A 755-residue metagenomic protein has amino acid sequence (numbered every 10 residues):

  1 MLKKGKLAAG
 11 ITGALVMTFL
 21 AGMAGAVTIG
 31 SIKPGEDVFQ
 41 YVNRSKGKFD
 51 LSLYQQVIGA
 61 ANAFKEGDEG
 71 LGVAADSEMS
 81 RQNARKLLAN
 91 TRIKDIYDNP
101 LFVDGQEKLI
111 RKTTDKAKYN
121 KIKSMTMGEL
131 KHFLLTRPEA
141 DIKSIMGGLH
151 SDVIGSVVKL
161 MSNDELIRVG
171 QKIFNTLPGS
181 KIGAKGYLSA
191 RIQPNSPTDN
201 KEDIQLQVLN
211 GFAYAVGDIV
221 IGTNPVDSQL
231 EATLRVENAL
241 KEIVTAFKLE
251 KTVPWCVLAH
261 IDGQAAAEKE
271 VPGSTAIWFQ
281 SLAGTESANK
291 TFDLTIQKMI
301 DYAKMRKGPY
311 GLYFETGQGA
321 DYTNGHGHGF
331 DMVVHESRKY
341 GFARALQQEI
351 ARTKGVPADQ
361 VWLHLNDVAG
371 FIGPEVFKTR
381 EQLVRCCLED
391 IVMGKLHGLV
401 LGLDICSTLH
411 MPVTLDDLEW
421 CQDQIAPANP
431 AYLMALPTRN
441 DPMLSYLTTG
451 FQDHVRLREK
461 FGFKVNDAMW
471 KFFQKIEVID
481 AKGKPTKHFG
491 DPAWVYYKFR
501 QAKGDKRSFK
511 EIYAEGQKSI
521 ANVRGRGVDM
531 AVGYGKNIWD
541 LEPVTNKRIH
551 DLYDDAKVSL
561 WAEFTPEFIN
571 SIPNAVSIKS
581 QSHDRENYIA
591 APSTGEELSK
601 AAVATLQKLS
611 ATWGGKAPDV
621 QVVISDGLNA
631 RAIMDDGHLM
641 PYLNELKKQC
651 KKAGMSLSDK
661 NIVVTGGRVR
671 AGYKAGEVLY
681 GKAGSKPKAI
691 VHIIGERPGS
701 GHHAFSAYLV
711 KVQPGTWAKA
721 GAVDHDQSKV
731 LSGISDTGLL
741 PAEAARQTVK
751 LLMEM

Functional and structural regions predicted by a protein language model:
V16-L20, A26-I173, R500-V528: Long, compositionally biased, glycine/small-hydrophobic-enriched stretches that function as flexible linkers, tethers
I145-M146, V157-V158, S162, V220-L240 (+2 more regions): Glycine-rich, proline-tolerant flexible connector loops at the mouths of alpha/beta enzymes
L166-V169, G186-A190, Y534-G614: N-terminal low-complexity, intrinsically disordered segments
R168-G179, D227-L240, Q264-A265, S287-M299: Active-site-adjacent beta->alpha loops and helix N-cap segments on the catalytic face of soluble alpha/beta enzymes
K172-S196, T316-H326, L401-L403: N-terminal small/glycine-rich loop or linker at the start of catalytic domains across soluble metabolic enzymes
K248-E250, A267-Q424, A428-L436, D441-Y446 (+1 more regions): Catalytic alpha/beta core domains of metabolic enzymes, predominantly
V333-R338, F342-P357, S685-P687, V691-M755: C-terminal functional extensions of proteins
L609-C650, L657-N661, A671, A675: Internal active-site segments that recognize and position negatively charged phosphoryl groups and nucleotide moieties
